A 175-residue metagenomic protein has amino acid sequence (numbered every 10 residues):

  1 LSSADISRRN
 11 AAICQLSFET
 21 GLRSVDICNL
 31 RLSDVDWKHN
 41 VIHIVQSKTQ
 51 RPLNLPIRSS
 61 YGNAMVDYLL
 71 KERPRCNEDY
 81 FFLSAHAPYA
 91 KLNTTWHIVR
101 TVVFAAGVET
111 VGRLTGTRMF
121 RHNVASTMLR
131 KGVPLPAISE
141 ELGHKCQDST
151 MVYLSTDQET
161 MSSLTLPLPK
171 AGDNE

Functional and structural regions predicted by a protein language model:
L1-E175: Conserved catalytic core of the tyrosine transesterase superfamily
